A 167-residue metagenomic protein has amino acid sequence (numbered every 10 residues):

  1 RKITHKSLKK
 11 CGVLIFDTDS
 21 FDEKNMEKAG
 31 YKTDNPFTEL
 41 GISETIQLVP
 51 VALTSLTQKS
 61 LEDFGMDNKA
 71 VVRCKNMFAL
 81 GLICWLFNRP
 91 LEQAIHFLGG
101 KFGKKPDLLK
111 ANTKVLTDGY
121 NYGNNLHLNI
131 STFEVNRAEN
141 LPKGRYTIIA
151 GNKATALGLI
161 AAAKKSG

Functional and structural regions predicted by a protein language model:
R1-S166: Active-site cofactor/cluster-binding pocket
